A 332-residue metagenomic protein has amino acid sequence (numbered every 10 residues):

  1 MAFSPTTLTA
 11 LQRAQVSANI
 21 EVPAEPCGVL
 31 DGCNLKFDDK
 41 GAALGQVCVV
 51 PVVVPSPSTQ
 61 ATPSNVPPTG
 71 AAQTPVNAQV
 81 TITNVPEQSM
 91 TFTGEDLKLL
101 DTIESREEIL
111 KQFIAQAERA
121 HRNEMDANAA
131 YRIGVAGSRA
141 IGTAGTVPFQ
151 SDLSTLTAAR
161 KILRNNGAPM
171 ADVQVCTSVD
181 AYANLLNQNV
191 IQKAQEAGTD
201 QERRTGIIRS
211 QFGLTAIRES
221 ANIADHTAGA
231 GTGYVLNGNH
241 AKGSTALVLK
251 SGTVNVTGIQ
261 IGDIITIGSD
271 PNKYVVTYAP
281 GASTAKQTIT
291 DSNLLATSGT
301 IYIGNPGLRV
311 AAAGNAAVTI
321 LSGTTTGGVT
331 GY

Functional and structural regions predicted by a protein language model:
M1-T83: N-terminal "assembly arms/tails" that initiate or stabilize quaternary assembly in self-assembling proteins
K36-F37, T143-S154, K250-T257, T284: Surface-exposed ligand/attachment interfaces on beta-rich extracellular proteins
V50, Q79-T155, R164-A181, R204-I217 (+1 more regions): Long, contiguous amphipathic alpha-helices that act as assembly "spine/axial" helices in icosahedral shell and virion
V54, V179-A181, P280: Short, flexible loop/turn elements at secondary-structure junctions
S56, D96, A181-A183, I223: Short loop/turn segments at secondary-structure transitions that flank enzyme active sites
S58-A61, M90, L100, N184-N187 (+1 more regions): Short helix/loop capping segments that flank catalytic or ligand/cofactor-binding pockets
N184, V190-G328: Autoprocessing Asn-cyclization modules and mimics
